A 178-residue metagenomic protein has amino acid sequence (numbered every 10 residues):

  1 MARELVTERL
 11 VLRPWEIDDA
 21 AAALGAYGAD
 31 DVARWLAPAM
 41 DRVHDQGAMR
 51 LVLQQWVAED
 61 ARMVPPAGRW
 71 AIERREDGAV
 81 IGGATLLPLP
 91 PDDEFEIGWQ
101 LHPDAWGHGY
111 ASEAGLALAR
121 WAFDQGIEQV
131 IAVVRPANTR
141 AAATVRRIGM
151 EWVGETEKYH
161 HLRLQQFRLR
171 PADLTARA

Functional and structural regions predicted by a protein language model:
M1-D104, A117, W121, Q125 (+1 more regions): GNAT-family acyltransferases
L12, G109, V145: Residue-level signal for inorganic ion chemistry
P38, R135-A137: Short beta->alpha junction loops/turns
G78, G109, N138: Conserved G/P- and acidic residue-centered "switch" motifs that form tight phosphate/ATP-binding loops in soluble
E94, A111, V134: Charged, low-complexity surface patches
G107-Y110, G115: Primarily hydrophobic membrane-targeting regions of prokaryotic envelope proteins
S112, A137-W152: Conserved active-site alpha-helix within GNAT-family acetyltransferase domains
Q125-V134: Conserved GNAT acetyl-CoA-binding A-motif
